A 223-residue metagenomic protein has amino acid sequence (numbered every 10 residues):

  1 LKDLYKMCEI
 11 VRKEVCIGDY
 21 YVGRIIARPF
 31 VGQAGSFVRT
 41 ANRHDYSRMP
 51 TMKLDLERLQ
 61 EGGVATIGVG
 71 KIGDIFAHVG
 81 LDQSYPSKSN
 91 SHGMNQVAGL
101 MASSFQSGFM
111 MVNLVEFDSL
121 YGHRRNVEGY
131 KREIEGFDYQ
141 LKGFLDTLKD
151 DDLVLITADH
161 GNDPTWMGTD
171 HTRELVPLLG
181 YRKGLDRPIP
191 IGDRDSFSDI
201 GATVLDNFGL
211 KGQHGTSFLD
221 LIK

Functional and structural regions predicted by a protein language model:
L1-K223: Feature captures the catalytic ectodomains and active-site-proximal regions of enzymes that hydrolyze or transfer
